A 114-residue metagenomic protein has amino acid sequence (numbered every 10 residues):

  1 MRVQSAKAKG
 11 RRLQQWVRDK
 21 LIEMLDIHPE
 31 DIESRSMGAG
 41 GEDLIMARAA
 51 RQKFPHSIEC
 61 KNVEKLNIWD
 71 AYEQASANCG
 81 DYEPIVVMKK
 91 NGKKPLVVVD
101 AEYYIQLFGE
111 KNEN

Functional and structural regions predicted by a protein language model:
M1-N114: Catalytic phosphate/metal-binding cores of nucleic-acid and nucleotide-processing enzymes, i.e., regions that mediate
